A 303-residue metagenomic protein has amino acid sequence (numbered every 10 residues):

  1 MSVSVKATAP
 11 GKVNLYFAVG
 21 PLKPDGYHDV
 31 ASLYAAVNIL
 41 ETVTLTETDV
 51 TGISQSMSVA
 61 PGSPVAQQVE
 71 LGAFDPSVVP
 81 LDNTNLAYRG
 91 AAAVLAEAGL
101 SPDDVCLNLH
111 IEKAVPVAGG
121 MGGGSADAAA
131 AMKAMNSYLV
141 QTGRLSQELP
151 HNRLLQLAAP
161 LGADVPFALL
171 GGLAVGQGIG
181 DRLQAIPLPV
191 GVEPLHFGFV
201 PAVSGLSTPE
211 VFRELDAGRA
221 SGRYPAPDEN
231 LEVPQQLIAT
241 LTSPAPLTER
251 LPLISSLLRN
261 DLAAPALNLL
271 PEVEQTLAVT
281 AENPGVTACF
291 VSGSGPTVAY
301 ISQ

Functional and structural regions predicted by a protein language model:
M1-V117, N136-L149, V190, P201-S204: ATP-binding N-lobe of GHMP and related small-molecule kinases
Y16, T46, N108-E112, L157 (+3 more regions): Solvent-exposed beta-strand sheet faces enriched in polar/charged residues
G119-H151, F167-L169: DPxDG-like acidic metal-binding loop motif
A130, A288-C289: Structured catalytic cores of enzymes that bind and process phosphorylated ligands/cofactors
E148-L161, L277, A281: Short, well-structured alpha-helical segments that form the helix of a local strand-helix-strand
L170, G176-A288, Q303: Conserved, helical-rich catalytic subdomain that frames metal- and/or nucleotide-binding sites in enzyme alpha/beta
G295-V298: Conserved glycine-rich beta-strand-loop-beta hairpin in the small C-terminal domain of fold type I
